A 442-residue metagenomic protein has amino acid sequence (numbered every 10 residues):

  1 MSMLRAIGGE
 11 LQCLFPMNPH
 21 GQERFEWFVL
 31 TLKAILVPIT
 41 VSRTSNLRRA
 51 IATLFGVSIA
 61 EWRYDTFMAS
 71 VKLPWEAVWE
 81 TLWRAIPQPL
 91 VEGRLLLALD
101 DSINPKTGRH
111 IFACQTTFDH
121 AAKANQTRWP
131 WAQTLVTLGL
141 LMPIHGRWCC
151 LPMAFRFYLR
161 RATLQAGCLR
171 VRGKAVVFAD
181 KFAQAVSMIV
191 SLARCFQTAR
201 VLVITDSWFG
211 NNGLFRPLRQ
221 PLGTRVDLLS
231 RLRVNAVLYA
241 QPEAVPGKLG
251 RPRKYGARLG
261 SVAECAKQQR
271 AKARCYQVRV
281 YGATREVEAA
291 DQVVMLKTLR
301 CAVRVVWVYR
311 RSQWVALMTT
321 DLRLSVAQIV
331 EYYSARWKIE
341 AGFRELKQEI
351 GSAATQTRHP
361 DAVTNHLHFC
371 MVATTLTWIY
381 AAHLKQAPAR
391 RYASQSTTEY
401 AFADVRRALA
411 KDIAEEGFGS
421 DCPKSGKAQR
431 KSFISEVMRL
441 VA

Functional and structural regions predicted by a protein language model:
M1-V71, W75: Gly/serine-rich nucleotide phosphate-binding loop at the start of the catalytic core of nucleotide/ADP-ribose-handling
S2-P16, K106, H110-I111, C150 (+1 more regions): Single, function-defining residue in the core of a domain
N18-V29, N125-W131, T357-L367: Structural motif
V29-L36, L135, F369, A373-Y380: Short, amphipathic alpha-helical segments that act as regulatory/interfacial helices in nucleotide-processing proteins
L36-I39, F67-W75, K123, T127 (+2 more regions): Short secondary-structure transition/capping motifs
T66-R161, A290: Active-site-proximal, Lys/Arg-enriched surface segment that forms a nucleic-acid-binding/basic interface patch
